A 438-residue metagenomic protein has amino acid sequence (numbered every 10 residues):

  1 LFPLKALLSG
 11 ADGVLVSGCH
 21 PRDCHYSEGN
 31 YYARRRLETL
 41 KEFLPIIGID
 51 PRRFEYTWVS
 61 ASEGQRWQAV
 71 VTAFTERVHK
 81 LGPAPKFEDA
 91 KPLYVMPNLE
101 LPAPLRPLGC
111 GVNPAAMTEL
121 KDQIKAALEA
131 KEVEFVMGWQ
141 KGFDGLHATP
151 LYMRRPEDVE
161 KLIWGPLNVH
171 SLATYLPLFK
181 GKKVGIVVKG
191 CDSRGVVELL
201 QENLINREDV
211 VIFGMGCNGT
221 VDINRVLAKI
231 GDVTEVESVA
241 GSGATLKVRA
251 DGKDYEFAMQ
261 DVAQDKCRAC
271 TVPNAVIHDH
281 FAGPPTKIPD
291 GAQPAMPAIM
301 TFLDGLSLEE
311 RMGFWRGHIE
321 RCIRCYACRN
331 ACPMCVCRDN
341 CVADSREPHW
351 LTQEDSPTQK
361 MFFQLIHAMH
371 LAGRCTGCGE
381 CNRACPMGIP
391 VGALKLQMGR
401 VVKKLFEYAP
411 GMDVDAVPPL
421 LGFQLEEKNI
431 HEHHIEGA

Functional and structural regions predicted by a protein language model:
L1-W315: Iron-sulfur-associated redox domains of electron-transfer enzymes in respiratory and anaerobic energy metabolism
V14, C19, C24, C110 (+7 more regions): Short cysteine clusters
L44-I46, G291-E320, M334-A438: Ferredoxin-type iron-sulfur electron-transfer modules in oxidoreductases and energy-metabolism complexes
R194, N330, G392: Glycine-centered loop/turn positions within well-structured domains that cap or flank conserved ligand/cofactor-binding
V262, W315-G317, I323-A327: Short gly/pro-enriched beta-turn/loop segments at secondary-structure junctions
